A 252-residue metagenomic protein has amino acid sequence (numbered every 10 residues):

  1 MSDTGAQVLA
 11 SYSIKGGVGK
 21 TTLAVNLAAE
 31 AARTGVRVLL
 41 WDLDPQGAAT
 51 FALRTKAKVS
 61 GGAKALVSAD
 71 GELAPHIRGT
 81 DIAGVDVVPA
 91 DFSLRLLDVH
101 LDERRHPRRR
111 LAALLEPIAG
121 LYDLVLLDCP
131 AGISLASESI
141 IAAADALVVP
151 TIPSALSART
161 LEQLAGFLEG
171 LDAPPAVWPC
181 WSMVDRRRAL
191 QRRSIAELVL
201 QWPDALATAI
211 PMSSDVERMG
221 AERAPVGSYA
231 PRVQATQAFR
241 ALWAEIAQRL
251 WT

Functional and structural regions predicted by a protein language model:
M1-T252: P-loop NTP-binding core
